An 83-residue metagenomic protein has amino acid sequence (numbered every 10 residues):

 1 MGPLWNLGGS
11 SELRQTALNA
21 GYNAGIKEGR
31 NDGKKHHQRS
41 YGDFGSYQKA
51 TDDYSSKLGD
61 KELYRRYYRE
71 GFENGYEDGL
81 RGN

Functional and structural regions predicted by a protein language model:
M1-N83: Intrinsic-disorder/low-complexity detector
